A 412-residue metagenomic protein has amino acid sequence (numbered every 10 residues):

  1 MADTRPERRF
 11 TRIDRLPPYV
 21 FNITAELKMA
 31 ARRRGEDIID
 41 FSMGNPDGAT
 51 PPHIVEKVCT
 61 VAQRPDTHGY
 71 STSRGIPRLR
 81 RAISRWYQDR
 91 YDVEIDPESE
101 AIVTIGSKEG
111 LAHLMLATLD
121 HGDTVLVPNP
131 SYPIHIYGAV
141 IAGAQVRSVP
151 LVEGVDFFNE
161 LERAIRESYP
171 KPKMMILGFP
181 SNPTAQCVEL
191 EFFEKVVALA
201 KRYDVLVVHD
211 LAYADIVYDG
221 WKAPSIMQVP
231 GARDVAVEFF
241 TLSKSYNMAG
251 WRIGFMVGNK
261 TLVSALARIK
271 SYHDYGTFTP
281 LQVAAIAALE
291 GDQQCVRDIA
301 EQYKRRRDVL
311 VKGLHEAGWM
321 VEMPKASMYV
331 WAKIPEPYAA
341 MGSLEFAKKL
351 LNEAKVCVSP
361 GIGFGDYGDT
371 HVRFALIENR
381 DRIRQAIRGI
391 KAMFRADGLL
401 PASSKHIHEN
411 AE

Functional and structural regions predicted by a protein language model:
M1-R9, D14-Y19, E26-I39, N45-V61 (+1 more regions): PLP-dependent class I/II
G69-S71, R297: Short, surface-exposed loop/turn segments at secondary-structure junctions
R74-G75: Short beta-strand to alpha-helix junction loop
L79: Class I S-adenosyl-L-methionine
